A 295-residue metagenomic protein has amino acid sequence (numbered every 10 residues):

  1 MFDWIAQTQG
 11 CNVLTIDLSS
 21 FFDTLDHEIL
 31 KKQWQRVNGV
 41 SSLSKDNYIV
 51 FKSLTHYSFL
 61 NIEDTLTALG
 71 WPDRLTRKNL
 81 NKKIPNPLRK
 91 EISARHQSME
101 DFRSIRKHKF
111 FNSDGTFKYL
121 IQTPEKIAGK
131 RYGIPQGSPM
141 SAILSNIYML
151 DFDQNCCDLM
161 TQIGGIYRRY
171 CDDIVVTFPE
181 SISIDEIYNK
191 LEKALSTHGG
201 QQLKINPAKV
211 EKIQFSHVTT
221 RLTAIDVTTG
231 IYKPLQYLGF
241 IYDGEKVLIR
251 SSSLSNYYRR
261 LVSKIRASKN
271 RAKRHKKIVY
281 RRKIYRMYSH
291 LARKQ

Functional and structural regions predicted by a protein language model:
M1-Q9: Well-ordered mid-protein domain cores that form the structural environment of catalytic cofactors
T8-C171, V175-K190, Y232, K277: Conserved polymerase palm-domain catalytic core
K32-R36, L195-T197, S255-R259: Short, low-complexity, polar/charged sequence segments that are solvent-exposed and flexible
S42, M99-P135, I147, D153-Q154 (+2 more regions): Right-hand nucleic-acid polymerase module
S196-N206: Flexible helix-coil linker/hinge segments at domain or subdomain boundaries
